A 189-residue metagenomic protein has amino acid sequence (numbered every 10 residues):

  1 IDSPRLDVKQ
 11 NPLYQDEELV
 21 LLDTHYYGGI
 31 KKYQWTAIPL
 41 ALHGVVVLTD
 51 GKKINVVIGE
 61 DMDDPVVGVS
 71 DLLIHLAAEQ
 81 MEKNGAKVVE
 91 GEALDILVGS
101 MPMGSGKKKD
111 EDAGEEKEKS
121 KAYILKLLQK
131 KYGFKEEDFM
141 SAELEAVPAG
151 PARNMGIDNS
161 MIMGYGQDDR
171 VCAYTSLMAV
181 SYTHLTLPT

Functional and structural regions predicted by a protein language model:
I1-A78: A generic, well-ordered mixed alpha/beta core segment in the N-terminal half of proteins
L19-L21, S141-E145, L185: Beta-strand segments within the central parallel beta-sheet cores of soluble alpha/beta enzyme folds
V47-K52, P102, G133, V180-Y182: Hydrophobic/aromatic-lined pockets within catalytic cores
G59-G164: Soluble metallo-hydrolase cores and metallopeptidase-like ectodomains found primarily in the secretory/periplasmic
M163-G166, S181: Anion-binding catalytic surfaces of enzymes that hydrolyze or transfer phosphate/sulfate esters
D169-R170: A conserved active-site cap/scaffold subdomain adjacent to cofactor or substrate pockets
A173-S181: Alpha-helical support elements that line or immediately flank enzyme active sites and cofactor-binding pockets
T183-T189: Conserved small/polar residues in nucleotide/adenosyl-binding loops
